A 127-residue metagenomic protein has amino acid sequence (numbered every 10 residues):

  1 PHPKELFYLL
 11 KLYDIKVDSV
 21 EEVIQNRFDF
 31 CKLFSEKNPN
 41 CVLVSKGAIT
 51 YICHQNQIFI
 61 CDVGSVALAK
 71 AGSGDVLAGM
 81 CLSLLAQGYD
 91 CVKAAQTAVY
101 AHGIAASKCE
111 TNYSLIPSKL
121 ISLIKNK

Functional and structural regions predicted by a protein language model:
P1-I58: Conserved phosphate/ATP/ADP-binding segment of small-molecule kinases
P3, Q25-F28, A71-G74, V92 (+1 more regions): Electropositive phosphate-/nucleotide-binding environments in soluble metabolic enzymes
K4-E5, I49-T50, S65-A67, V99-G103: Acidic, glycine-rich active-site loops and adjacent beta-strand->loop/helix elements that engage anionic groups
Y8, K70-A101: Short, small-residue alpha-helix embedded
K16-N26, G88-K93, E110-L115: Short, charged, surface-exposed loops that flank catalytic or proteolytic processing sites
V44, I104-K127: Charged C-terminal helix
I60-G72: Short pre-catalytic strand/loop immediately N-terminal to key active-site residues, enriched for Gly-Thr
